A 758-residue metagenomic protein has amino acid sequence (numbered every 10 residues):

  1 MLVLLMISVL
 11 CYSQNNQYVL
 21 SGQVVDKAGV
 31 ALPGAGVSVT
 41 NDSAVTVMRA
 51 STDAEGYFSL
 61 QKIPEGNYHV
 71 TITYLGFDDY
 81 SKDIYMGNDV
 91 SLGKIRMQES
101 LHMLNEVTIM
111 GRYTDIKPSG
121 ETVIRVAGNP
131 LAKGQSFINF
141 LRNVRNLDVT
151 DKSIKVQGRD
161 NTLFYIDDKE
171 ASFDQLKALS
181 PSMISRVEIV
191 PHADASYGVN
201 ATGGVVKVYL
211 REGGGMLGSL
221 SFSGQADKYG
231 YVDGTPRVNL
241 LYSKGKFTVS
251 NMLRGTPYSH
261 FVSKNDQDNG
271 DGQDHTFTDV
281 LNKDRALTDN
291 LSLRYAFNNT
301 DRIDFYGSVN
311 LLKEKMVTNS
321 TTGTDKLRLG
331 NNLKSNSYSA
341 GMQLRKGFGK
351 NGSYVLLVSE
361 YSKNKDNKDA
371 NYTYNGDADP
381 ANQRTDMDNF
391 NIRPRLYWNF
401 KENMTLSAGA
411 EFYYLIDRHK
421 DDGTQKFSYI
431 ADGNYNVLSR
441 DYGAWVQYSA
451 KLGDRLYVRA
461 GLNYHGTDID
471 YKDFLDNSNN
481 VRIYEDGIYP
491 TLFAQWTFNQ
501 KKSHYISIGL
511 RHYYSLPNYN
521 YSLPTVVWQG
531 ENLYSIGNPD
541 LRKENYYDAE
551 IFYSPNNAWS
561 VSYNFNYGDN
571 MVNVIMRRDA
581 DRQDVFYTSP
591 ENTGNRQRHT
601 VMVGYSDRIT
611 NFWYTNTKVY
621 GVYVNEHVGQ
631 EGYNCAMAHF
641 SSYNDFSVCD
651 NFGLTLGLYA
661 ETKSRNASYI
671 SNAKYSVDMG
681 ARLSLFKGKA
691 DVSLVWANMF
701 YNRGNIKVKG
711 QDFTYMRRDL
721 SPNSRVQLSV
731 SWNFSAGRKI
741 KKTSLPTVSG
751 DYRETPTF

Functional and structural regions predicted by a protein language model:
V25, G36-T40, T73-F77, G87 (+3 more regions): Short, acidic, small-residue-rich periplasmic hinge/interaction motif at the N-terminus of Gram-negative outer-membrane
D42-Y57: Short, acidic Ser/Thr/Gly-rich low-complexity loop/linker segments typical of extracellular and cell-surface proteins
V90-R96, R112, F137-F140, D174 (+3 more regions): N-terminal periplasmic accessory domains that precede and gate Gram-negative outer-membrane beta-barrel machines
I138-E170: Extracytoplasmic beta-strand/coil segments of soluble accessory domains associated with Gram-negative outer-membrane
K169-D194, V238, D289: Short acidic/polar hinge/loop motifs at secondary-structure boundaries that mediate gating or recognition
V199-V206, G214-S263, D284-L287: Outer-membrane beta-barrel translocator/receptor signature
F247, T288-L312, N331-D476, G487-S507 (+4 more regions): Face-selective signature of the C-terminal outer-membrane beta-barrel domain
V437, Y514-D569, Y587-H599, S721-S724: Outer-membrane beta-barrel signature, preferentially recognizing the C-terminal barrel domain of Gram-negative
